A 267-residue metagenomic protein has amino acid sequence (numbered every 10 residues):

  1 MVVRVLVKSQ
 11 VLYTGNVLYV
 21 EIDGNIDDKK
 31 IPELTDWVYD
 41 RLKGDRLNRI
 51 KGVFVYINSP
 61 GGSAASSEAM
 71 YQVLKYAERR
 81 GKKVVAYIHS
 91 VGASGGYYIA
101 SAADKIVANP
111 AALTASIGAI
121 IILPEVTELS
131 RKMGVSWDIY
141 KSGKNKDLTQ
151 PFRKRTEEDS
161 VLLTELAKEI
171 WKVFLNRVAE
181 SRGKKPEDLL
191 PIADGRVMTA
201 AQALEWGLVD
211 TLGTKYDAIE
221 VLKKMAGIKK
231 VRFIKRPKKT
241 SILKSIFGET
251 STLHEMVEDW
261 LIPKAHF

Functional and structural regions predicted by a protein language model:
M1-G92, K105-N109, I122-F267: N-terminal organellar transit peptides
V91-G95, L113-I120: Short gly/pro/ser/thr-enriched loop/turn and capping motifs at secondary-structure boundaries
